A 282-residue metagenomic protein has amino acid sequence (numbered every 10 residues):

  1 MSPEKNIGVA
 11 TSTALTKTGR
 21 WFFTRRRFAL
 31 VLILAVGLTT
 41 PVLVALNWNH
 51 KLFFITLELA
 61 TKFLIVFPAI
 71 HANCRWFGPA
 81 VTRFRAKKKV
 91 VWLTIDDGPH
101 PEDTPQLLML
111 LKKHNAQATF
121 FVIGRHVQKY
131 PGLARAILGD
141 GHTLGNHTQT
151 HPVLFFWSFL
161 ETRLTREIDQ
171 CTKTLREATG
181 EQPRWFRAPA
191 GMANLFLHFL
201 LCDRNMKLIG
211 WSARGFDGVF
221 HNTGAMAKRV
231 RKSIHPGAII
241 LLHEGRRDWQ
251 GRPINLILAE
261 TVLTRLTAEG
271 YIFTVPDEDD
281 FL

Functional and structural regions predicted by a protein language model:
S2-L93, P101-M109, K113, V262-T264 (+1 more regions): N-terminal pre-catalytic segment of deacetylase/amide-hydrolase enzymes
F67-F156, E167, T174, F216: Active-site beta->alpha N-cap acidic-glycine motif
K88-V91, H114-A118, D140-H142, E181-R184 (+3 more regions): Short, well-ordered coil/turn segments that N-cap beta-strands
L108, P131-R135, I168-T172, H198 (+2 more regions): Generic structural signal for well-ordered alpha-helices, preferentially at hydrophobic/aromatic core positions
H151-F159, R247-Q250: A short acidic, helix-capping loop that chelates divalent metal ions and anchors anionic groups
M192, L197-S233, Y271-L282: His/Asp/Glu-enriched short active-site or ligand-binding loop at hydrolase and phosphoryl-transfer sites
R231-D280: Catalytic grooves of carbohydrate-active enzymes
